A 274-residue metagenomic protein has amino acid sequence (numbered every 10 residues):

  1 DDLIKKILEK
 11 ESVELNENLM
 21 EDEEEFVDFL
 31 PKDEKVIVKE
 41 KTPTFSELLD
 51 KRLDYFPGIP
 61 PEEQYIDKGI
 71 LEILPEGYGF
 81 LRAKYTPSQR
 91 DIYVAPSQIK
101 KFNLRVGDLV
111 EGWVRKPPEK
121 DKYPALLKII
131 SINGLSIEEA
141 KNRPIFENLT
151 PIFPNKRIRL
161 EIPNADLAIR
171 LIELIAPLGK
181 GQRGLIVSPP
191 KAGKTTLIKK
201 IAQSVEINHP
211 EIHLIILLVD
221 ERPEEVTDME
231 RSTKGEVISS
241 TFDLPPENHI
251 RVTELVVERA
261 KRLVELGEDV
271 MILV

Functional and structural regions predicted by a protein language model:
D1-Q64, I70, G77, Y85-P87: Charged, low-complexity terminal tails
D2, G77, T86-P87, Q98 (+6 more regions): Conserved nucleotide-binding/hydrolysis micro-motifs of P-loop NTPases
I7, E11, I73-P75, A83-Y85 (+12 more regions): Flexible glycine-/small-residue-rich
L8-N16, K35, L104, R115 (+8 more regions): Non-catalytic alpha-helical coupling and interface elements of nucleotide-dependent molecular machines and regulators
L48-A140: N-terminal "pre-motor" subdomain/linker immediately upstream of P-loop NTPase catalytic cores
L71, R115-K116, K128, G134-L171: Intrinsically disordered, low-complexity regulatory segments
I152, R157-T253: Phosphate-binding glycine-rich loops and their immediate beta-loop-alpha structural context
H249-V274: Phosphate-binding/switch loop-helix module in NTP-utilizing enzymes
